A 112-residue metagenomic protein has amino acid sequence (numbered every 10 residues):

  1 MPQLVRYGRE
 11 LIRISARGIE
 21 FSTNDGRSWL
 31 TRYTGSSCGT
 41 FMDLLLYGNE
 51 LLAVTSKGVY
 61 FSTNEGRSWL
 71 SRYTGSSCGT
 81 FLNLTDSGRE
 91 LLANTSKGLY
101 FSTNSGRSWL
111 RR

Functional and structural regions predicted by a protein language model:
M1-G8, C38-Y47, C78-S87: Repeated scaffold domains used in trafficking and secretory/extracellular systems, primarily beta-propellers
M1-L30, L110: An edge-strand/N-cap motif at the start of beta-rich repeat modules
L4, G8-R13, E50-A53, G88-A93: Entry beta-strands of beta-propeller and related beta-repeat scaffolds
A16, S56, S96: Short loop/turn segments immediately following the C-termini of beta-strands
I19, V59-Y60, L99: Hydrophobic beta-strand positions in blades of beta-propellers and related beta-sheet-rich domains
S22-T23, S62-T63, S102-T103: Conserved Ser/Thr-centered positions that define the repeating blades of beta-propeller domains
Y33-S36, Y73-S76: Surface loop/turn motifs at the tips and blade-to-blade linkers of beta-strand repeat domains
N94-R112: Blade-level signature of beta-propeller repeat domains, shared across WD40, Kelch, NHL, RCC1 and BNR/Asp-box propellers
